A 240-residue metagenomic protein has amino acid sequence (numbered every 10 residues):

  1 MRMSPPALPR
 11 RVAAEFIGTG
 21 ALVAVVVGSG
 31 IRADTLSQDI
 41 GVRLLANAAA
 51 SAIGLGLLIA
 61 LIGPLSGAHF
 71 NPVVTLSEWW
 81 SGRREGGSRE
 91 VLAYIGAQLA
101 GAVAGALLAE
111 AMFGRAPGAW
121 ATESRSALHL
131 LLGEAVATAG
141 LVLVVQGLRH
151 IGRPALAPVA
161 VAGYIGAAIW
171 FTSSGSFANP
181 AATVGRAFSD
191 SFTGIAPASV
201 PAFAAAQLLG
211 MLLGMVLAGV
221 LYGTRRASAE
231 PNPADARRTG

Functional and structural regions predicted by a protein language model:
M1-G240: Membrane-interface helix-loop junctions and terminal tails of multi-pass membrane proteins
